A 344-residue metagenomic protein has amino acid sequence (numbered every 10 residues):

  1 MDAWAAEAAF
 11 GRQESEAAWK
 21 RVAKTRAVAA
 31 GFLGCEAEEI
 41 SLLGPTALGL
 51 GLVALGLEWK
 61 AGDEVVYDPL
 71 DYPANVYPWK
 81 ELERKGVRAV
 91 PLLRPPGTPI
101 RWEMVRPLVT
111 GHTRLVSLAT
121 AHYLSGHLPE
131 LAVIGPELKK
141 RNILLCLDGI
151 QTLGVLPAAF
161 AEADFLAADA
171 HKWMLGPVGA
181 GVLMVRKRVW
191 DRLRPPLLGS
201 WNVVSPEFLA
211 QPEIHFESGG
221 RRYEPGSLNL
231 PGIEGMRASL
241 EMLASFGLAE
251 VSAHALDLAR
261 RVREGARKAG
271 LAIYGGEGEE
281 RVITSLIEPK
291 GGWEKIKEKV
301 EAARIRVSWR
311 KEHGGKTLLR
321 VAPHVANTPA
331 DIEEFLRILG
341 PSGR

Functional and structural regions predicted by a protein language model:
M1-R344: Pyridoxal 5′-phosphate
